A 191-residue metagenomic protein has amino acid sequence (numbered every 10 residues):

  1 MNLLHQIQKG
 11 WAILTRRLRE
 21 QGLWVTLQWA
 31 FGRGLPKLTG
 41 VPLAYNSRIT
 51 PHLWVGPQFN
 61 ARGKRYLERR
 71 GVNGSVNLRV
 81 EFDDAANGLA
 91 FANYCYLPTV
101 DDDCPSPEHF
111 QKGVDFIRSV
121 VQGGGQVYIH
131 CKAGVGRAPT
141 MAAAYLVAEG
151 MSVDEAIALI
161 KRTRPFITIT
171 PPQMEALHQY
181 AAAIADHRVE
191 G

Functional and structural regions predicted by a protein language model:
M1-T39: Non-catalytic regulatory/accessory regions that flank a structured catalytic core
L4-A12, Y128, A142-A143, M174: Generic detector of bulky aromatic hydrophobic side chains
L38-V127, V147-A181, A185: Cysteine-based protein phosphatase catalytic domain of the PTP/DSP
G124-A143: A phosphate-binding catalytic loop at a beta-strand-loop-alpha-helix junction that coordinates phosphoryl groups
D186-E190: Alpha-helical linker/edge segments of TPR/alpha-solenoid repeat scaffolds and analogous pre-/post-domain helices
